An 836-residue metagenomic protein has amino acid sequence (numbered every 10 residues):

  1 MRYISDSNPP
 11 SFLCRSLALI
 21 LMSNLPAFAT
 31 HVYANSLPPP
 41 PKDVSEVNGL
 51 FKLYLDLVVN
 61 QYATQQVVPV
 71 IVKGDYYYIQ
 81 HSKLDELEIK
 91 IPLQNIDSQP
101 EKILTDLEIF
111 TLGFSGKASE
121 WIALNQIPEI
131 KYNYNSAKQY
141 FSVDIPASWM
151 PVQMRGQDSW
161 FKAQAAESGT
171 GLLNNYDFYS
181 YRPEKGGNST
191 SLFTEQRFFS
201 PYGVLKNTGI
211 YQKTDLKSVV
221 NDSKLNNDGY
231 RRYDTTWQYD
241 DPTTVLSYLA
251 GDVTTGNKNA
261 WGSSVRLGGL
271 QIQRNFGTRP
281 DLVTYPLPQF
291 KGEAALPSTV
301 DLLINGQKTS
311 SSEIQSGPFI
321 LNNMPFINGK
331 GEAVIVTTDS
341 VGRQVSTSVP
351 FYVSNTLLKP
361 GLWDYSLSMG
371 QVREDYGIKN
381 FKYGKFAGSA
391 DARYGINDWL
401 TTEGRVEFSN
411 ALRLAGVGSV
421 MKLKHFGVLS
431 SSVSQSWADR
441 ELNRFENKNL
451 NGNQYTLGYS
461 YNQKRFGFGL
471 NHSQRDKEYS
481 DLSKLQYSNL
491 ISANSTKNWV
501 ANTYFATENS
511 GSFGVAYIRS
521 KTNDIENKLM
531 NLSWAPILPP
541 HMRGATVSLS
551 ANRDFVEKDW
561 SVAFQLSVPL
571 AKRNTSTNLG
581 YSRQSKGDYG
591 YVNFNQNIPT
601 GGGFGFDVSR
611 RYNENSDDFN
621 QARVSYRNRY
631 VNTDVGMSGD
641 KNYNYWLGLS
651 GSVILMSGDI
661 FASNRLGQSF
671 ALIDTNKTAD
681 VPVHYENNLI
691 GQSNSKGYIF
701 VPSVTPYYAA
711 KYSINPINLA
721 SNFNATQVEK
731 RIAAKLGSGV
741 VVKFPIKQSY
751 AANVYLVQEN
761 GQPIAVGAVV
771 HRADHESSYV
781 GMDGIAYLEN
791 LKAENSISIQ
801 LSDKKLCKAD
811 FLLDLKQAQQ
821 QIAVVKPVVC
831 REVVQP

Functional and structural regions predicted by a protein language model:
R2, P9, S16-S23, H31-T284 (+2 more regions): Post-signal-peptide, soluble extracytosolic/periplasmic N-terminal scaffold domains of envelope/secretory systems
N48-L55, Y62-V68, S298, K677-N688 (+1 more regions): Short, ordered, surface-exposed loop/turn motifs in non-cytosolic proteins
L55-L57, F290-G292, A671-T675, Y750-E759: A short, amphipathic beta-strand motif
I71-I79, M324-K330, Y698-N724, L736 (+2 more regions): Short Pro-Gly-centered beta-turn/loop motif in secreted/extracellular proteins
Y140-D144, N355-K359, V728-Q748, L812-P836: Extracellular beta-sheet/turn segments enriched in Thr/Pro/Gly and aliphatic residues
W149, S180-R182, Y211-D215, D252-G256 (+16 more regions): Transmembrane beta-strands of outer-membrane beta-barrel pores
F161-E167, T190-P201, N226-P242, G384-D398 (+11 more regions): Feature captures outer-membrane beta-barrel proteins of Gram-negative bacteria and organelles
N688-G697, D774-I785: Short, acidic Ser/Thr/Gly-rich low-complexity loop/linker segments typical of extracellular and cell-surface proteins
